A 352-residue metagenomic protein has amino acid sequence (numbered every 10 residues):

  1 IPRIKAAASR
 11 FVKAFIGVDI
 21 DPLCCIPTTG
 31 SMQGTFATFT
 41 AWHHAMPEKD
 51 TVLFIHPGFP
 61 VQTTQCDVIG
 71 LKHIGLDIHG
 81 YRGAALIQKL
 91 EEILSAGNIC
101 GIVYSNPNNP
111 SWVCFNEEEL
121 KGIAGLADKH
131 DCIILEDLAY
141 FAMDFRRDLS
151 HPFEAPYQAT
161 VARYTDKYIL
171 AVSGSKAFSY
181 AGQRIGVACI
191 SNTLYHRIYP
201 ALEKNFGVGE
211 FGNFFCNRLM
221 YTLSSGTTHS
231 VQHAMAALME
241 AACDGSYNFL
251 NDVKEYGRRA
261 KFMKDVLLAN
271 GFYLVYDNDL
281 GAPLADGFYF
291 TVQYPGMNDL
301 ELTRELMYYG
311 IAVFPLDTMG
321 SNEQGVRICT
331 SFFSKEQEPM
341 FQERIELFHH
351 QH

Functional and structural regions predicted by a protein language model:
I1-H130, L135, F141-Y164: Conserved core of the PLP fold type I
P2, A6, R10, V18-D19 (+2 more regions): PLP-dependent enzyme catalytic core of the Aspartate aminotransferase-like
I4-A8, G34, I123, V231 (+4 more regions): Alpha-helical packing segments of well-folded alpha/beta enzyme cores
M32-Q33, G58-P60, G80, P107-P110 (+9 more regions): Short, solvent-exposed loop/turn segments at secondary-structure junctions
G58, H229-Q232, A236, F249-K264 (+2 more regions): Conserved glycine-rich beta-strand-loop-beta hairpin in the small C-terminal domain of fold type I
Y164-K254: Conserved core segment of the aminotransferase class I/II
C189, T291-Q293, C329-S331: Short hydrophobic/aromatic beta-strand micro-patches that form the beta-sheet surface supporting nucleotide- or nucleic
